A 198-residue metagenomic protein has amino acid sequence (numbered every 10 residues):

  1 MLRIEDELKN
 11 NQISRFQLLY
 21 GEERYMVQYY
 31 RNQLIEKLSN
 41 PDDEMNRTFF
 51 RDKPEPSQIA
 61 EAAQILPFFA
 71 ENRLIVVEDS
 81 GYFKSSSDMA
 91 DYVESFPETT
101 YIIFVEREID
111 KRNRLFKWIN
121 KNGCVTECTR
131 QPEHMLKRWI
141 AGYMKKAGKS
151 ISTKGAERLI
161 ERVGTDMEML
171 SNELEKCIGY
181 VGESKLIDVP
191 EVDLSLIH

Functional and structural regions predicted by a protein language model:
M1-I197: Conserved beta/loop motifs at nucleotide-recognition and modification sites
